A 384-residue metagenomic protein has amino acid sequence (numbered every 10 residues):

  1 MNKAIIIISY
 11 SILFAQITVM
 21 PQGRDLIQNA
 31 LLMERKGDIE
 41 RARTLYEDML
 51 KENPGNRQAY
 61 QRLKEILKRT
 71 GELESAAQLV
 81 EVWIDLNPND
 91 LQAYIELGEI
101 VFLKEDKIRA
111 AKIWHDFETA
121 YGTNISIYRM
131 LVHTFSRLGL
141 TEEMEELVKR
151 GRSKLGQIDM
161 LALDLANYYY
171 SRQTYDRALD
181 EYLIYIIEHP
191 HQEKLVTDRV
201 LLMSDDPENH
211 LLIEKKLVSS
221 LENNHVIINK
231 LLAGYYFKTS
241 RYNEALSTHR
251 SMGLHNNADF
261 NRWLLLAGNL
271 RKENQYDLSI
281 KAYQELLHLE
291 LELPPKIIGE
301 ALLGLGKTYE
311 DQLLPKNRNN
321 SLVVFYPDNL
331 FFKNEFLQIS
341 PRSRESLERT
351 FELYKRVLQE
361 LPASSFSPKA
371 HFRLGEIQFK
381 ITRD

Functional and structural regions predicted by a protein language model:
A4-A15: Sec-dependent N-terminal signal peptides
I17-D384: Acidic, polar-rich low-complexity tracts and alpha-helical solenoid repeat scaffolds
